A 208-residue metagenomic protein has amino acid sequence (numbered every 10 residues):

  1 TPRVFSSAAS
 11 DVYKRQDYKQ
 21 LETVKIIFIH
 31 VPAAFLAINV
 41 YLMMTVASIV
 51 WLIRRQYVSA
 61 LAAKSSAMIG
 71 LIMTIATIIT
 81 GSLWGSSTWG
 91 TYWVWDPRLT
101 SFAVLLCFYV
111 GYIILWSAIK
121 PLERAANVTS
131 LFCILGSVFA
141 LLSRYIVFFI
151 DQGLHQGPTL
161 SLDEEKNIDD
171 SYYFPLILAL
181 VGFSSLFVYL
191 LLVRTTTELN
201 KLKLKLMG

Functional and structural regions predicted by a protein language model:
T1-Y13: Single conserved hydrophobic/aromatic residue that forms the stacking wall/gate of nucleotide- or nucleobase-binding
L21-F28, T88-F102, A125-V128: Non-cytosolic membrane-interface motifs at loop->transmembrane helix junctions
P32-A47, V104-W116, F174-L192: Hydrophobic cores of alpha-helical transmembrane segments in multi-pass inner/ER membrane proteins, independent
I53-K64, I119-A126: Membrane-interface helix-boundary motifs at transmembrane edges
I72-I114: Membrane-interface helix-loop-helix modules in multi-pass inner-membrane proteins
T129-Y145: Hydrophobic alpha-helical membrane-insertion segments
F148-S185, L206-G208: Membrane-interface transmembrane-helix boundary segments in multi-pass integral membrane proteins
T196-G208: Extramembrane terminal tails and long inter-domain/linker segments of multi-pass membrane proteins
